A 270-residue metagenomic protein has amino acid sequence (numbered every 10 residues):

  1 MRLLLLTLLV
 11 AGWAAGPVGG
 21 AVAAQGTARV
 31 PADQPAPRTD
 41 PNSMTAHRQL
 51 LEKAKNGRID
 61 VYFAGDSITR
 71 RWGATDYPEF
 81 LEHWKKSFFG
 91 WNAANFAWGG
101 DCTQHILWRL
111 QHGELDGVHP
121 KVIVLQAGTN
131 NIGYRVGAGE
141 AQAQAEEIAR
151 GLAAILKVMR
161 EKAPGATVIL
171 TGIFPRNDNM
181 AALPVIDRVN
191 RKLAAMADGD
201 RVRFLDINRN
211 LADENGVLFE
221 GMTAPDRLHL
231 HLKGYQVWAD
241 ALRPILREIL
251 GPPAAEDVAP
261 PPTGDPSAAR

Functional and structural regions predicted by a protein language model:
M1-A64, I68-E82, K86, R247-R270: N-terminal secretory targeting modules
L8, F174-R270: Catalytic His-Asp segment of secreted/periplasmic serine-dependent ester chemistry enzymes
H47-Y62, L107-G117, K157-R160: Short amphipathic alpha-helices and their capping/turn segments at secondary-structure boundaries
D60-G65, N92-A97, K121-A127, N131 (+3 more regions): Structural recognition of the beta-strand scaffold that forms the well-ordered cores of secreted hydrolase catalytic
V61, F96-G99, A141, A145-L152 (+4 more regions): Solvent-exposed, acidic/flexible segments
R70-H83, S87-F89, T103-A149, V158 (+2 more regions): Oxyanion-hole/transition-state-stabilizing segment in secreted/luminal serine hydrolases and related acyltransferases
F88, A163, A197-D200: A structural signal for short coil/turn segments at secondary-structure junctions
L152-K157, N190, A194: Generic structural signal for well-ordered alpha-helices, preferentially at hydrophobic/aromatic core positions
